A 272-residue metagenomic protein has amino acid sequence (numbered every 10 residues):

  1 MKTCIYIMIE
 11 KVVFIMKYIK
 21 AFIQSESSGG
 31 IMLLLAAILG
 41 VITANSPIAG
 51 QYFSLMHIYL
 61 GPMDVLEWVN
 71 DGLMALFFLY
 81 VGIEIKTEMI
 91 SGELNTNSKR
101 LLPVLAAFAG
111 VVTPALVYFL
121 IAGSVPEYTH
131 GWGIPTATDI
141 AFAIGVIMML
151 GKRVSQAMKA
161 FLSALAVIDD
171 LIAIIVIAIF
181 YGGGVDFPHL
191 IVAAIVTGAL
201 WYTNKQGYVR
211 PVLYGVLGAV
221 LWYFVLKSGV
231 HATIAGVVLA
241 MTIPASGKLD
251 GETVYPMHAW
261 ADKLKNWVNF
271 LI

Functional and structural regions predicted by a protein language model:
K17-K20, V81-N95, I144-S155, G198-V209 (+2 more regions): C-terminal ends of transmembrane helices
Y18-S25, R210-L217, F224, A235-I272: Predominantly late transmembrane helices and immediately cytosolic-facing juxtamembrane segments
Q24, T87-L102, E127-T129, A157 (+1 more regions): Interfacial helix-loop-helix linkers and transmembrane-helix boundary segments in multi-pass membrane proteins
A37-Q51: Alpha-helical transmembrane segments of multi-pass membrane proteins
E67-F78, E127-A141, G182-I195, H231-V237: Structural signature of hydrophobic alpha-helical transmembrane segments
E67-G92, V268-I272: Hydrophobic transmembrane alpha-helices of secondary-active transporters and Na+-translocating membrane complexes
M89-L116, D186-F187, I191-I195: Entry/N-cap segments of selected transmembrane alpha helices and their immediately preceding amphipathic helices
I147-P244: Functional cores that coordinate and move charged inorganic groups
